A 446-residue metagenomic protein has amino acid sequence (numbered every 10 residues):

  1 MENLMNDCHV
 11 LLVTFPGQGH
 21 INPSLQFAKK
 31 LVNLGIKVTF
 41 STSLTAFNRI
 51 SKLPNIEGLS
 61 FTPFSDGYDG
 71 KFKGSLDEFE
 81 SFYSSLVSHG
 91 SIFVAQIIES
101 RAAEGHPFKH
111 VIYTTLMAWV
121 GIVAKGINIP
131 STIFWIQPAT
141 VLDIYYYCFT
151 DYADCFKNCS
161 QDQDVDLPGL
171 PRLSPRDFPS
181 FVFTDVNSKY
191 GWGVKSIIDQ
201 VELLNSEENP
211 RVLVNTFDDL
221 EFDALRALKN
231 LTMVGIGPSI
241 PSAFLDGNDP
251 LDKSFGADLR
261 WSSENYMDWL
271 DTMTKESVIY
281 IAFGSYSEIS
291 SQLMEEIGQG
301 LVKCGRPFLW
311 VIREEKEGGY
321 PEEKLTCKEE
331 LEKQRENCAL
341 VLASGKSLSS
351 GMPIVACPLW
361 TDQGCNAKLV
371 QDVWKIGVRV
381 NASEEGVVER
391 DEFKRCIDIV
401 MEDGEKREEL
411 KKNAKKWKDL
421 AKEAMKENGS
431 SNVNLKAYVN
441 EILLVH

Functional and structural regions predicted by a protein language model:
M1-H446: Glycosyltransferase specificity loop/lid
